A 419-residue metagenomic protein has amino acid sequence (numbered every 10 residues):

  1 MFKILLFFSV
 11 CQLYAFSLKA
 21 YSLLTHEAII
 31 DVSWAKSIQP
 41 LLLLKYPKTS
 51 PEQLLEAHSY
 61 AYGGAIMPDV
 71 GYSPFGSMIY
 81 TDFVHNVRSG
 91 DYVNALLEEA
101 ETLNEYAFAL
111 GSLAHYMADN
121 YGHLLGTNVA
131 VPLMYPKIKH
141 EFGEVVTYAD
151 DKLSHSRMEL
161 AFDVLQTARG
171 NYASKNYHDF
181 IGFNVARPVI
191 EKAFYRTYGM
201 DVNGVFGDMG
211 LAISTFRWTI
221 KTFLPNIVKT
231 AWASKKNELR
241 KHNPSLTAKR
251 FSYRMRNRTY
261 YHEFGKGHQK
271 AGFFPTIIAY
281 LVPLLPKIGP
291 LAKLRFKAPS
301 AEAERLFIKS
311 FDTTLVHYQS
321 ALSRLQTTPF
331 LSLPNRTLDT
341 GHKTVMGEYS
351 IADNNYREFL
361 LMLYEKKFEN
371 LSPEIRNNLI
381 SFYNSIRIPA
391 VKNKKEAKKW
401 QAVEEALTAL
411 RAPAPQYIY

Functional and structural regions predicted by a protein language model:
I4-L5, P225-S234: Short, low-complexity Pro/Thr/Gly
I4-Q12: Sec-dependent N-terminal signal peptides
L18-A107, N120-G204, T219, F223 (+2 more regions): N-terminal, motif-rich segments that launch catalysis or mediate targeting to/interaction with membranes, typified by
S112, Y116-N120: Catalytic glutamate of the conserved HExxH
M209-A212: Glycine-rich loop/hinge motif
S214-W218: Short amphipathic alpha-helical segments at helix boundaries and their inter-helical linkers
